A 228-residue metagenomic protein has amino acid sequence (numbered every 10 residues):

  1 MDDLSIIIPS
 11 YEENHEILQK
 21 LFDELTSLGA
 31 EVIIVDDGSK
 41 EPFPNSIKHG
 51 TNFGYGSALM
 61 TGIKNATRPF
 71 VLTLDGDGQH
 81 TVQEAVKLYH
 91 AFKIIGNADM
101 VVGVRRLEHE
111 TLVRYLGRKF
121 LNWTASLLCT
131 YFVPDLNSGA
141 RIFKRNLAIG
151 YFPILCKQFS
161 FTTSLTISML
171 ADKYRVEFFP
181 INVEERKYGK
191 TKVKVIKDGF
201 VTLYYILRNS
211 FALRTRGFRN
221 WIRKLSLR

Functional and structural regions predicted by a protein language model:
M1, I8, E13-E16, I154-R228: Hydrophobic helical membrane-anchoring modules
D3-I8, E24-L25, E31-V35: Hydrophobic targeting segments
E12-S27: Short, well-formed alpha-helical segments that are part of the catalytic scaffolds of diverse glycosyltransferases
E16-Q19, K40-N45: Acidic helix N-cap motif at the loop->helix transition within catalytic regions of sugar-transfer enzymes
D36-F43, G78-Q79: A conserved acidic beta->alpha catalytic loop
H49, L74-G76: Catalytic metal- and UDP-sugar-binding loop of GT-A-like glycosyltransferases, i.e., residues flanking the conserved
T51-N65, V82-F159, R186-L203: Acceptor/aglycone-binding surface of glycosyltransferases and processive sugar-polymer synthases
V71: Short aromatic/hydrophobic "clamp" motif used to bind/position activated sugar donors
